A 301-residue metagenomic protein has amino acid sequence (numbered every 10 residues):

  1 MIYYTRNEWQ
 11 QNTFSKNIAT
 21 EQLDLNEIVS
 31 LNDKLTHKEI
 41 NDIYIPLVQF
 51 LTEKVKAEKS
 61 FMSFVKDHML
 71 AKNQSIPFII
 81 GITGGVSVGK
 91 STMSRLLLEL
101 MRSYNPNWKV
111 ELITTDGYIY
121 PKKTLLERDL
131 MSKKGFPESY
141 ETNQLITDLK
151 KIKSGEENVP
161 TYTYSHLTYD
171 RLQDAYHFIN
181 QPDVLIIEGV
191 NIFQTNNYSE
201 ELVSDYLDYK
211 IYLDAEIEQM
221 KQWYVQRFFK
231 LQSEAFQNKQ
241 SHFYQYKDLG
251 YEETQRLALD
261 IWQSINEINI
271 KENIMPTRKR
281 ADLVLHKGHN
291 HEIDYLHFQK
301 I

Functional and structural regions predicted by a protein language model:
I2-I18, Q22-H37, I43-Y44, I192-T195 (+1 more regions): Conserved NTP phosphate-binding and transfer environment spanning the P-loop NTPase/kinase superfamily
L31-I43, E111-T114, Y118-D170: Conserved nucleotide-sensing/catalytic segment adjacent to the nucleotide-binding pocket in NTP-handling enzymes
T36-L70: N-terminal pre-Walker A segment at the start of P-loop NTPase domains
E58-N73, K239-E253: Short mixed-charge
L70, Q74, N143-L202, W262-T277: Glycine-rich phosphate-binding loop used to anchor ATP phosphates in small-molecule kinases, encompassing both
Q74-I80: Pre-Walker A (Motif I) flank of P-loop NTPase domains
I80-E99: Glycine-rich phosphate-binding P-loop
E99-E111: Post-Walker A helix-loop "phosphate-sensing" segment adjacent to the P-loop in P-loop NTPases
